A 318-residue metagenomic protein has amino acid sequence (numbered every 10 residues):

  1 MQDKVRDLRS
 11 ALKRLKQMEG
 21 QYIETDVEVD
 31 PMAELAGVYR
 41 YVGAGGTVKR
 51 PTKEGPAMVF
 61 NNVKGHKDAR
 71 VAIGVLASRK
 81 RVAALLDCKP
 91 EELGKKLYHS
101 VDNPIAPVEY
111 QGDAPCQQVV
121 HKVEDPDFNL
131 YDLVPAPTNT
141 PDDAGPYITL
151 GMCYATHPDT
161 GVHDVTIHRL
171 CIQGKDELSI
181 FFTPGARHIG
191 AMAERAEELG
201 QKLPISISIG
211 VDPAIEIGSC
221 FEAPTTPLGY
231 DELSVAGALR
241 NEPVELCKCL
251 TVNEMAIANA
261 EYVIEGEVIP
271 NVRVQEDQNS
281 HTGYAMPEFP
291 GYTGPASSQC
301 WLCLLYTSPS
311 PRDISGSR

Functional and structural regions predicted by a protein language model:
M1-S297, L305-S308, R312: Extended, highly charged
I314-R318: N-terminal low-complexity segments that are often proline-rich with Ser/Thr-Pro
